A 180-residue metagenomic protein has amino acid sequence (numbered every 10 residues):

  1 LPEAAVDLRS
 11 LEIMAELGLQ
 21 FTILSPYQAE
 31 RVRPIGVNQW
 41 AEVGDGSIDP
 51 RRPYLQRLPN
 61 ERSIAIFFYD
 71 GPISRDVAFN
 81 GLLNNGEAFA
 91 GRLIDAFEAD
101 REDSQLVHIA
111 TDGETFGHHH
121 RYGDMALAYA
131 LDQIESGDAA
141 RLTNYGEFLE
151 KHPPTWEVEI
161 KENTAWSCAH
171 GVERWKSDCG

Functional and structural regions predicted by a protein language model:
L1-N38, T115-G137: Catalytic domains of cell-wall/extracellular-matrix polysaccharide-remodeling enzymes, centered on de-N-acetylation
W40-S74, G81-G180: Active-site and substrate-binding clefts of carbohydrate-active enzymes
